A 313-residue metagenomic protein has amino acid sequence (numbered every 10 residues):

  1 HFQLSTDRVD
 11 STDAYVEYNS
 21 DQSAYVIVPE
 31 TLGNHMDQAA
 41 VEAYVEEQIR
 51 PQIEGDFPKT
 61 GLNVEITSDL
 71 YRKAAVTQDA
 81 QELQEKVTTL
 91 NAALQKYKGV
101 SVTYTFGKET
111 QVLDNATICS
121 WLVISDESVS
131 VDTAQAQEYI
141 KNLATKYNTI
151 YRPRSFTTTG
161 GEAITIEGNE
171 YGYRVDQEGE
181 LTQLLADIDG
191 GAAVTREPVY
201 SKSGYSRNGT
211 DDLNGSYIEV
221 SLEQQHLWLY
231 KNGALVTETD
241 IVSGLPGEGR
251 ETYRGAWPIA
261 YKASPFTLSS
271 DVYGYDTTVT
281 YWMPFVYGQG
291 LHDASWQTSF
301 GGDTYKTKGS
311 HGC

Functional and structural regions predicted by a protein language model:
H1-W257, Y261-D276, Y281: Surface-exposed, secretory/extracytoplasmic low-complexity segments enriched in Ser/Thr/Asn/Gly/Pro
Y281-C313: Active-site scaffold segments
